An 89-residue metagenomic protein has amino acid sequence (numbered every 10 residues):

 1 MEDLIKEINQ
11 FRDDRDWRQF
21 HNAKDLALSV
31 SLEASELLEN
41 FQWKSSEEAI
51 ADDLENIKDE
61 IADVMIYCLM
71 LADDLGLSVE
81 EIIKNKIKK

Functional and structural regions predicted by a protein language model:
M1-K89: Flexible "arm" and connector segments at domain edges
